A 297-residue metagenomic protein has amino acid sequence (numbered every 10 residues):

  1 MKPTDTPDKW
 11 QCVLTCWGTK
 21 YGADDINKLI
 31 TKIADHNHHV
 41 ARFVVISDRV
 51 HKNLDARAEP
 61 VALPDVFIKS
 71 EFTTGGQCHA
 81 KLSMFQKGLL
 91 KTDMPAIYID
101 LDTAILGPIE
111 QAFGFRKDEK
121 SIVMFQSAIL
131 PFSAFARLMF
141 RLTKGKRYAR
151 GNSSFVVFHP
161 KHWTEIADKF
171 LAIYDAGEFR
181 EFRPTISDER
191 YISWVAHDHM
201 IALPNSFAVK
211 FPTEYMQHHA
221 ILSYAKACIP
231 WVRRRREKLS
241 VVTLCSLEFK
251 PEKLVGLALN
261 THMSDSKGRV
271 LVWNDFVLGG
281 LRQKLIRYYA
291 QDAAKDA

Functional and structural regions predicted by a protein language model:
K2-Q11, Y21, V45, F155 (+1 more regions): A glycosyltransferase accessory/donor-loop signature
G18-I26: A short, glycine/small-residue-rich beta-strand->loop->alpha-helix junction that serves as a flexible
K28-V40: Short, acidic, metal-binding catalytic loop of nucleotide-sugar glycosyltransferases
H39-D48, P95-I97, V123-M124, V242: Short, hydrophobic beta-strand segments that form beta-sheet elements in well-ordered domains
V44-K52, G107-P108, A128: Short, polar loop motifs at secondary-structure junctions
D48, K52-T92: Active-site-proximal specificity loops/subdomain of glycosyltransferases
P60, A80-F132: GT-A fold catalytic core of metal-dependent nucleotide-sugar glycosyltransferases, centered on the diacidic
G114-G177: Conserved catalytic core of nucleotide-sugar-dependent glycosyltransferases
